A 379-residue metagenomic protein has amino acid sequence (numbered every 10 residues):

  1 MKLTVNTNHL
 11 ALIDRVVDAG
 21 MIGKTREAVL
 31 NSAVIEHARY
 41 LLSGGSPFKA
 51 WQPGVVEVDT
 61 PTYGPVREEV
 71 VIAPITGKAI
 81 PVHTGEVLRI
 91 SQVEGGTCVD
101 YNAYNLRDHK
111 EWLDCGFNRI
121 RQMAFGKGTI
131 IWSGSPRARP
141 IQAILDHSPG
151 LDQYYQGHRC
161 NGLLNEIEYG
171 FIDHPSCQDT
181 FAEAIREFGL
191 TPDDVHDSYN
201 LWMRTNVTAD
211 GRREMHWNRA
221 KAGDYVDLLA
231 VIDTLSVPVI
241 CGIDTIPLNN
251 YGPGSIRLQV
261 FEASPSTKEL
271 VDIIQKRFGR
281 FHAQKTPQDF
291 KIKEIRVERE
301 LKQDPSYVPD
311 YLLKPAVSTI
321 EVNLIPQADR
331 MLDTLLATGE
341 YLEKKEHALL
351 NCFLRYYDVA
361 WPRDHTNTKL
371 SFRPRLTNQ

Functional and structural regions predicted by a protein language model:
M1-N8, V17-D18, E27, P309-A337 (+1 more regions): Short Lys/Arg-rich basic patches
L3-N6, R26, N31-E36, V260-T267 (+2 more regions): Secondary-structure boundary/capping motif
A11: Helix-turn-helix DNA-binding module
D14, D100-N102, L332-D333, K344: Intrinsically disordered, low-complexity regions enriched in proline, serine, glycine and charged residues
G23-K49, R330-T338, L342-L376: Short, basic amphipathic alpha-helical segments that act as recognition/interaction helices in nucleic-acid-binding
F48-L312: Acidic, Ser/Thr/Pro
P74, K78-S91, I320-V322, P326-T338: Conserved small-residue-rich
